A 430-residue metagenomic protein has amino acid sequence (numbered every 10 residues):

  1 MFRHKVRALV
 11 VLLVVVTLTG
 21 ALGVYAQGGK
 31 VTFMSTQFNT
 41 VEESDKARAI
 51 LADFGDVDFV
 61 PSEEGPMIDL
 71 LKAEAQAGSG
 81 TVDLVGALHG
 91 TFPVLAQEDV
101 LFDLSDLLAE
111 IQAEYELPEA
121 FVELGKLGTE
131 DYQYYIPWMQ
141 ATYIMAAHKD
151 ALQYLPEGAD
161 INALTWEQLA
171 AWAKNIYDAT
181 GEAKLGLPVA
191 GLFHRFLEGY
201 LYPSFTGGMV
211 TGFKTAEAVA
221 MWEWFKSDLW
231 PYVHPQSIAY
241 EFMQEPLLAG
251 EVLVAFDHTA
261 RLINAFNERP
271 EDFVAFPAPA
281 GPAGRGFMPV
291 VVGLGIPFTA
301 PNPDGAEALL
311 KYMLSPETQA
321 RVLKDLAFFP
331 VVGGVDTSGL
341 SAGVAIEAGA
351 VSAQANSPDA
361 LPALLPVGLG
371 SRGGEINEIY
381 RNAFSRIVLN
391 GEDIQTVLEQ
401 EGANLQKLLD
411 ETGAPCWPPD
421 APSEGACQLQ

Functional and structural regions predicted by a protein language model:
R3-H4, A8-L9, L22-P93, R321 (+2 more regions): Conserved N-terminal structural module of periplasmic/extracytoplasmic solute-binding proteins
D83-G86, L253-H258, V274: Paired acidic/hydrophobic, glycine-rich loop segments that form the ligand-binding mouth/hinge of periplasmic-binding
L88-I144, V274-P279, G343, A426-Q430: Hinge/lid segment of periplasmic solute-binding proteins
T91-A96, D257-D272: A ligand-binding cleft/hinge motif common to bilobed small-molecule-binding domains
G125-Y143, N162, E167-T211, E217 (+1 more regions): Extracytoplasmic/periplasmic solute-binding protein
A151-Q153, S227, V233, N267-G333: Extracytoplasmic/periplasmic substrate-recognition and gating elements
A170-Y177, V210-A239, F266: Glycine-centered hinge/linker elements that transmit conformational signals in sensory and ligand-binding systems
K324-R386, A414-Q430: Long, aromatic- and glycine/proline-rich binding clefts that accommodate carbohydrate-like moieties
